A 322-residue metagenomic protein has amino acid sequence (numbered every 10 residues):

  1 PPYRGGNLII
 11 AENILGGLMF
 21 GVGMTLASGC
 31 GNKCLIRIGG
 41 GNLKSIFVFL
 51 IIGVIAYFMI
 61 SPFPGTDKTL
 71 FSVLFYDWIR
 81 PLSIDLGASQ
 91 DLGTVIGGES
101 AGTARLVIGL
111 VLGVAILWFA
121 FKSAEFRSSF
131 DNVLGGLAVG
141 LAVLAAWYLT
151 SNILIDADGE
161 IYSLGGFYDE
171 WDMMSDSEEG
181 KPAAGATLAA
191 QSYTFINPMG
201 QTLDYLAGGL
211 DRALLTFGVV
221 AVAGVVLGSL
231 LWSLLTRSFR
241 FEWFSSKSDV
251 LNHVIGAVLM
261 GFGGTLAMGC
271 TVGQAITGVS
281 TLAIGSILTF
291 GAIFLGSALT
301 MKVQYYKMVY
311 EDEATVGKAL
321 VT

Functional and structural regions predicted by a protein language model:
P1-T322: Membrane-interfacial helix-loop segments of redox and metal-homeostasis proteins, especially TM-loop-TM junctions
